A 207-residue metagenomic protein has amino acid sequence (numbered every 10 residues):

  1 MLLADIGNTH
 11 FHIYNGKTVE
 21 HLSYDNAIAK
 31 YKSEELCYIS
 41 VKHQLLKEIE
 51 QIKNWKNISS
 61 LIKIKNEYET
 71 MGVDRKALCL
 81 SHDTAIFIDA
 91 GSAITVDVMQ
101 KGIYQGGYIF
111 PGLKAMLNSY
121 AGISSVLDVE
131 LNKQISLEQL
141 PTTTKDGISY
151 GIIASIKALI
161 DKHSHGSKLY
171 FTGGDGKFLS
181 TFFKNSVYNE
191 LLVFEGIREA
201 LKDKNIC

Functional and structural regions predicted by a protein language model:
M1, T9, D25, I197-I206: Catalytic phosphate/metal-binding cores of nucleic-acid and nucleotide-processing enzymes, i.e., regions that mediate
M1-K17, H82-I103, Y120: Gly/Thr-rich phosphate-binding beta-strand-loop-beta motif of the actin/hexokinase/Hsp70
L2-A27, S40-H43, G174, S180: N-terminal beta1-alpha1 ligand-phosphate binding loop
I13-G16, K30-K32, L45-I52, F178-S186: Short loop/helix-cap segments at secondary-structure boundaries that form the rim of catalytic
S33-H43, S167-D175: Short glycine-rich phosphate-binding loop at a beta-alpha junction
K47-H82: Glycine/small-residue-rich loop that forms an oxyanion/phosphate-binding "nest" at active or ligand-binding sites
K76, V187-C207: Glycine-rich phosphate-binding/hydrolytic loop that grips phosphoryl groups
I103, L113-G166: Active-site rim beta-loop-alpha module in soluble metabolic enzymes
